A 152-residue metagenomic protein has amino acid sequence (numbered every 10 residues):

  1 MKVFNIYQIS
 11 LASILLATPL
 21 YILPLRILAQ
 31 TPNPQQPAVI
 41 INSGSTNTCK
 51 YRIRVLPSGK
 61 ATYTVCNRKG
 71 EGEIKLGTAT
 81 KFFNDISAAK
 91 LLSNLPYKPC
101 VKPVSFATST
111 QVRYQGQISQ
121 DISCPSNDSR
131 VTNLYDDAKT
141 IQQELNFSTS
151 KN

Functional and structural regions predicted by a protein language model:
K2-I14, T18: Bacterial N-terminal signal peptides that target proteins for export
A17-R26: C-terminal segment of classical bacterial N-terminal signal peptides
L25-S43, G77-T80, L92-N152: Short, well-ordered, aromatic-rich surface patches in folded extracellular/luminal domains
T31-G70: N-terminal secretory signal peptides
I53-V55, E73-I74, T110-V112: Short, exposed beta-strand/loop patches in secreted or surface proteins that constitute
P57-G59, V65-N67, I86, G116 (+1 more regions): A mature extracytoplasmic/lumenal domain signature
T62-N94: A short-motif feature that recognizes glycine-rich, charge-decorated loops that bind or process nucleotide phosphates
